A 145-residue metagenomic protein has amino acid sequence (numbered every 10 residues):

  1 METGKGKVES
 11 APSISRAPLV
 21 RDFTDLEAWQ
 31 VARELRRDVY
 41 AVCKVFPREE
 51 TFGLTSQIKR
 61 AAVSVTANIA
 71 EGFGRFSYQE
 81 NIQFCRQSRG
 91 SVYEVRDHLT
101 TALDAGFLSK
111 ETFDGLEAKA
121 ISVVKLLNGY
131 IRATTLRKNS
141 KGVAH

Functional and structural regions predicted by a protein language model:
M1-H145: Amphipathic alpha-helical assembly/interaction segments
